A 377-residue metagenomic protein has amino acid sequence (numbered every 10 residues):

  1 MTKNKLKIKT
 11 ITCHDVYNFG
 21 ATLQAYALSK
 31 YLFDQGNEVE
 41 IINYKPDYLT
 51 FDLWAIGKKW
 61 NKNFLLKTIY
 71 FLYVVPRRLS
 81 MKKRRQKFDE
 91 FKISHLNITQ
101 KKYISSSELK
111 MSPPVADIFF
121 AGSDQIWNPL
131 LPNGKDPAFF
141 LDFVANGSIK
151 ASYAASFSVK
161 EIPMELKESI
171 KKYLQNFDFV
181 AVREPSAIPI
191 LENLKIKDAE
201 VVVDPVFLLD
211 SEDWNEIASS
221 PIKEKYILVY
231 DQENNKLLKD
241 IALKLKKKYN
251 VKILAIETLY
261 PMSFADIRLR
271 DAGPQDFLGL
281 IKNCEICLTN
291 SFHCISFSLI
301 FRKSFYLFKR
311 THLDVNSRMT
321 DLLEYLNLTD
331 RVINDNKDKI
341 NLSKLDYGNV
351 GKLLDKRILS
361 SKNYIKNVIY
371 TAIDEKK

Functional and structural regions predicted by a protein language model:
M1-K377: Active-site anion-handling motifs in enzyme catalytic cores
